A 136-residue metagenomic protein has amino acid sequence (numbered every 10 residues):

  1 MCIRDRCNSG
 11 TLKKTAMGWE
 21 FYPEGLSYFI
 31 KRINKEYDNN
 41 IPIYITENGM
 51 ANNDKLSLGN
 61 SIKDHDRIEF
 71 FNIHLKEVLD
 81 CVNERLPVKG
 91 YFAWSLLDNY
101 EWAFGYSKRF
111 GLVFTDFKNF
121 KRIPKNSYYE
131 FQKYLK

Functional and structural regions predicted by a protein language model:
M1-K136: Non-catalytic scaffold segments within catalytic domains of secreted glycoside hydrolases
